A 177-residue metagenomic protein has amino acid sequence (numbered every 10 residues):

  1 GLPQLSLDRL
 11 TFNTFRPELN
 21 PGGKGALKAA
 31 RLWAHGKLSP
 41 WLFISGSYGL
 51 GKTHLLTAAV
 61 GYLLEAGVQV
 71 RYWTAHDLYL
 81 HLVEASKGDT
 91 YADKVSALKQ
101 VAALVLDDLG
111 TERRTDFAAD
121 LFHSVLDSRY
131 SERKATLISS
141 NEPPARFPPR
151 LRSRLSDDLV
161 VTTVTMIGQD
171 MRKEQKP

Functional and structural regions predicted by a protein language model:
L2, T14-L42: Pre-Walker A (pre-P-loop) alpha-helix and adjacent loop at the N terminus of AAA/AAA+ ATPase modules, a conserved
Q4-F12: Short, basic/glycine-rich phosphate-binding loops at helix/coil junctions that contact nucleotide phosphates
S6, E18-P21, G36, M171 (+1 more regions): Metal- and O2-centered redox machinery and metal/ROS homeostasis
E18-K28, G61-Q100: Short glycine-rich substrate-engagement loop in P-loop NTPases that contacts/grips substrate
L38-L56: Walker A/P-loop nucleotide-binding motif
S39-F43, V70, A103, A135-L137: Residue-level preference for the first positions of well-ordered beta-strands
A66-Q69, L78-A85, D89, L109-P177: Replace "adjacent to P-loop NTPase cores in ATP/GTP-dependent enzymes" with "adjacent to NTP-binding cores
